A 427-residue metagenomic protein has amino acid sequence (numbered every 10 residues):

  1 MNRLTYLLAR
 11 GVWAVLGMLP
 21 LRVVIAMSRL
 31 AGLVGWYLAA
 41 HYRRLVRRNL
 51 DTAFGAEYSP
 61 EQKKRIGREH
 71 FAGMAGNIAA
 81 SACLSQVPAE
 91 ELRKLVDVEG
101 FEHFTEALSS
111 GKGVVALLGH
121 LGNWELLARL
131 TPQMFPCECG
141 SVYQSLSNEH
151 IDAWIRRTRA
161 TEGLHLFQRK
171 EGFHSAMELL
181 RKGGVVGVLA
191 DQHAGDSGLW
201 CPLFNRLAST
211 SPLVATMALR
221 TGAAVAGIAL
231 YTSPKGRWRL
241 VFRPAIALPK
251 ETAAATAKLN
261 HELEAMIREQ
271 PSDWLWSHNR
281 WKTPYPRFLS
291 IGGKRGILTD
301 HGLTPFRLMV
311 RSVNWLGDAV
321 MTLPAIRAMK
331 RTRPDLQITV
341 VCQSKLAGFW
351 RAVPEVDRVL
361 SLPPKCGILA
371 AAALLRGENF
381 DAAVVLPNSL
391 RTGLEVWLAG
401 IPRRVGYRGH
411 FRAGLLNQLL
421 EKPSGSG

Functional and structural regions predicted by a protein language model:
M1-L118, A153, R157, G163 (+1 more regions): Membrane-anchoring hydrophobic helices of lipid-metabolizing enzymes
L4, L38, K64-R68, Q133-M134 (+1 more regions): Non-catalytic C-terminal accessory region of glycerolipid acyltransferases and related lyso-lipid remodeling enzymes
H41-R43, E61, K112, Y143 (+4 more regions): Catalytic machinery of carbohydrate-active enzymes, primarily nucleotide-sugar-dependent glycosyltransferases
D97-G100, H165-K170, V359-P363: Short acidic-hydrophobic, aromatic-tinged amphipathic segments that line or gate anion-handling sites
S110-K170, D196-L199, R206, T339-V341 (+1 more regions): Catalytic core of membrane glycerolipid acyltransferases/transacylases, capturing the structured, soluble-facing
G111, P136, K182-G183, G222 (+2 more regions): Glycine-centered short loops/turns at secondary-structure junctions
G113-V115, V185-G187, R307: Residue-level preference for the first positions of well-ordered beta-strands
C139, V186, V225, I338-V340 (+1 more regions): Hydrophobic/aromatic residues located in beta-strands of well-ordered beta-sheets within soluble catalytic
